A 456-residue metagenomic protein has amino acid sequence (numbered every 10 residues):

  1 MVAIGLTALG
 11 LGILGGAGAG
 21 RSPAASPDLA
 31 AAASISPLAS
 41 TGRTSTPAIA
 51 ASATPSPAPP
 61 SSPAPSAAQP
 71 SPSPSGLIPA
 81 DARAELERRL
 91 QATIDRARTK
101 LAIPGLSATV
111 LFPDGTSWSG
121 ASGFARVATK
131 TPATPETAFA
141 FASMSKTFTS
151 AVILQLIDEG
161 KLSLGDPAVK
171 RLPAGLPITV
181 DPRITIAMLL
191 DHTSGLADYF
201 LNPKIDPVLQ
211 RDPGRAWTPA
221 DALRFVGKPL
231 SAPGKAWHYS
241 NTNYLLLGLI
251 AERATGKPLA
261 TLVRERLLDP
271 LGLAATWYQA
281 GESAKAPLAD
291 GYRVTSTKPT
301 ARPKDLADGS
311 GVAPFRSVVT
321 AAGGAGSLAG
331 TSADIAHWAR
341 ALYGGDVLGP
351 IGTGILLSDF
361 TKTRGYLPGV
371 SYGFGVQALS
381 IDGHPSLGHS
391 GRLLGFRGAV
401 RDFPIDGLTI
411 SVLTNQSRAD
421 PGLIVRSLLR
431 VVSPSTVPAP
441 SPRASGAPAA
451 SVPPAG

Functional and structural regions predicted by a protein language model:
M1-G5: N-terminal export and membrane-targeting signals
L9-A33, S40-T41, T46: C-terminal region of N-terminal signal peptides and the immediate post-cleavage residues of exported proteins
S34-A67, S71-S73, S451: Extracellular mucin-like PTS domains
A82-F139, K161, H384: Short, conserved catalytic-motif segment at the N-terminal edge
L101-P104, A128-L189, P229-N243, G323 (+1 more regions): Short active-site loop at a secondary-structure junction that contains or immediately precedes the catalytic residue(s)
F124-R126, T179-R392: Short, surface-exposed loop or secondary-structure junction motifs that flank catalytic or metal-binding residues
T361, Q416-G456: Short, gly/Ser/Thr-rich active-site loops of penicillin-recognizing serine hydrolases
S386-H389, R397-Q416: Short, well-ordered beta-strand elements
